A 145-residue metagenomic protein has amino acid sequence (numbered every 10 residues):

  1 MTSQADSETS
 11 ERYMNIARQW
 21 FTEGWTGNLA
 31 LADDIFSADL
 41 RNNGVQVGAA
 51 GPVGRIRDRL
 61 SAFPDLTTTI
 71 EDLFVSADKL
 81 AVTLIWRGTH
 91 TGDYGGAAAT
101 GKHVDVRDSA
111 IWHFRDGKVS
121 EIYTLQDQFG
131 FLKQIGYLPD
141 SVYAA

Functional and structural regions predicted by a protein language model:
M1-A145: C-terminal and inter-domain tail/linker signature
